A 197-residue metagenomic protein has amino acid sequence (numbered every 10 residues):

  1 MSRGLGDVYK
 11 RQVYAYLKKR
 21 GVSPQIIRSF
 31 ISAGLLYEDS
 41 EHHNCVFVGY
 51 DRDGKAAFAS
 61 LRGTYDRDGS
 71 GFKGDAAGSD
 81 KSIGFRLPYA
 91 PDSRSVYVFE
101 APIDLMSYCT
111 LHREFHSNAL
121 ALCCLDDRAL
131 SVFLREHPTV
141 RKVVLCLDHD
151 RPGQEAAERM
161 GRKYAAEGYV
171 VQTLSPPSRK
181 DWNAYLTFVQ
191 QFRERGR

Functional and structural regions predicted by a protein language model:
M1-Y9: Single conserved hydrophobic/aromatic residue that forms the stacking wall/gate of nucleotide- or nucleobase-binding
Y14-P24, Y50-R52: Serine endopeptidase catalytic core focused on the charge-relay Asp
S29-L36: Short, small/acidic-rich helices and loops at N termini and domain boundaries of DNA replication/processing enzymes
S40-E136: Phosphate-handling DNA/RNA-contact segment within nucleic-acid enzymes
T110-R197: TOPRIM fold recognition
